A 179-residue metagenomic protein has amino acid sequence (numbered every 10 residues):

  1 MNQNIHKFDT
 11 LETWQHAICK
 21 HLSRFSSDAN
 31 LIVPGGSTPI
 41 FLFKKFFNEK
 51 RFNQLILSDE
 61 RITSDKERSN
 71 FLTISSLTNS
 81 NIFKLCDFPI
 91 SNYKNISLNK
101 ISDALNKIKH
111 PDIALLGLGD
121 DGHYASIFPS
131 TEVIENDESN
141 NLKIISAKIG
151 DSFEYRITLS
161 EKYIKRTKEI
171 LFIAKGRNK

Functional and structural regions predicted by a protein language model:
M1-L31: N-terminal glycine-/serine-/threonine-rich phosphate-binding loop
M1-N2, K50-L115: Ligand-binding beta-strand-loop-alpha-helix segment within the catalytic cores of soluble metabolic enzymes
F8-T13, S91-K94, A147-F153: Short, flexible loop segments at the rims of nucleotide/cofactor-binding pockets, characterized by
S27-F47: Glycine-rich N-terminal segment of FAD-binding domains in flavoprotein oxidoreductases, spanning the beta-loop-helix
I32-T38, L116-D120, K175: Glycine-rich beta-strand-to-loop/alpha-helix junction loops that act as flexible
K45-R51, S75, P129-E138: A glycine- and small-aliphatic-rich helix-loop capping segment at beta-alpha/alpha-beta transitions that lines
A114-L116, D120-K162: Class I SAM-dependent methyltransferase SAM-binding "motif I" and its flanking Rossmann-like core
K162-K179: C-terminal functional extensions of proteins
